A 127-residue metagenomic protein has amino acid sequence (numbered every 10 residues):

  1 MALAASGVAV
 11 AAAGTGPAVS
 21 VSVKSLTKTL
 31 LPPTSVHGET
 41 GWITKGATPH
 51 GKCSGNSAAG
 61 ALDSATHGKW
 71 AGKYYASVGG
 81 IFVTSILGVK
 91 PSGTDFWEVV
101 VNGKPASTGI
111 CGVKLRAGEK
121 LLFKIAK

Functional and structural regions predicted by a protein language model:
A2, S6-K127: Ubiquitin-like/PB1-type beta-grasp interaction modules and other compact soluble beta-rich domains
